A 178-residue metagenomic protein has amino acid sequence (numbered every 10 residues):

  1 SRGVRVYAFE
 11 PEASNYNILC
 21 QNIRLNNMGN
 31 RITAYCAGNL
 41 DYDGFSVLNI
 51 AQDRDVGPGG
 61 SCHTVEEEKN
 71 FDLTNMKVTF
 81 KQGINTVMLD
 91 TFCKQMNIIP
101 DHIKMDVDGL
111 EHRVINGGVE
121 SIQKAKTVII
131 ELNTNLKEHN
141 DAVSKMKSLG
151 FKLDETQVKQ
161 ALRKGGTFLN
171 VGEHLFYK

Functional and structural regions predicted by a protein language model:
S1-K178: Phosphate/nucleotide-binding beta-alpha loop and adjacent structural elements of enzyme active sites
